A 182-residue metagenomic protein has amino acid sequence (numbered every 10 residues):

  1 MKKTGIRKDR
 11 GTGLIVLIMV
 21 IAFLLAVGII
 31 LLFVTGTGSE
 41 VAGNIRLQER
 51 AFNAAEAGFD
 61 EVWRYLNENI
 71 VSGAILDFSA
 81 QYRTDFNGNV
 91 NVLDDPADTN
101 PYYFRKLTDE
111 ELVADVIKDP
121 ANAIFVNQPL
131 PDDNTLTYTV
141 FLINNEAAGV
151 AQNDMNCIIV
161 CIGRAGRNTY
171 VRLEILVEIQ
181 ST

Functional and structural regions predicted by a protein language model:
M1-R7: N-terminal secretory signal peptides that target proteins for export/translocation
K2, T12-I15, I29-L31, S39-A42 (+2 more regions): Conserved functional hotspots that engage anionic ligands or polymers and/or phospholipid headgroups
R7-D9, L24: Short glycine- and Lys/Arg-enriched binding-loop motifs that mark or flank ligand-binding interfaces
I18-F33: Alpha-helical hydrophobic helix detector
